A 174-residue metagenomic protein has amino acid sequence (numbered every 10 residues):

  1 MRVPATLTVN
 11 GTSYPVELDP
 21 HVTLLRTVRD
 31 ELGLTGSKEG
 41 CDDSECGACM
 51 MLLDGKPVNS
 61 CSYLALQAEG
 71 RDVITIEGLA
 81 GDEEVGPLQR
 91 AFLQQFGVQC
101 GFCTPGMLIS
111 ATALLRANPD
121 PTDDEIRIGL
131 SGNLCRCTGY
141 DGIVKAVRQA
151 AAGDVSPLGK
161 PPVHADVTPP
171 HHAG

Functional and structural regions predicted by a protein language model:
M1-G174: Signature of N-terminal electron-transfer/Fe-S-associated modules in redox systems
